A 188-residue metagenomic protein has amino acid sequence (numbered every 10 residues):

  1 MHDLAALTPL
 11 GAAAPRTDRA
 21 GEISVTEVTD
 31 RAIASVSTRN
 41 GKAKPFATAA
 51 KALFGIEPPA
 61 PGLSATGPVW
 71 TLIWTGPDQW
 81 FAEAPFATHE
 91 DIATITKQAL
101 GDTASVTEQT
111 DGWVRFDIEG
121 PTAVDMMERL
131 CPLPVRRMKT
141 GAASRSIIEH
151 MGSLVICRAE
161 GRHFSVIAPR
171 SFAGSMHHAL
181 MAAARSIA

Functional and structural regions predicted by a protein language model:
M1-A188: Basic, glycine/lysine-rich polyanion-binding surfaces/domains
